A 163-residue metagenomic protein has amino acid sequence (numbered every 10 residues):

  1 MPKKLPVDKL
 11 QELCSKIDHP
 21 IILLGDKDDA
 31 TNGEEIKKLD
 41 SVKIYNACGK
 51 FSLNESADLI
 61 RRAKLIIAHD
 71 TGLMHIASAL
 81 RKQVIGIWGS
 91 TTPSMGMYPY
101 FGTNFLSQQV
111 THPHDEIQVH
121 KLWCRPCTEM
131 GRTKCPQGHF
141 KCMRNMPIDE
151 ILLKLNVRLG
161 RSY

Functional and structural regions predicted by a protein language model:
P2-S90, M95: Donor-binding and catalytic core of enzymes assembling or modifying cell-surface/extracellular glycoconjugates
K43-A47, S78-Y163: Nucleotide-sugar donor-binding patch of glycosyltransferase catalytic domains
